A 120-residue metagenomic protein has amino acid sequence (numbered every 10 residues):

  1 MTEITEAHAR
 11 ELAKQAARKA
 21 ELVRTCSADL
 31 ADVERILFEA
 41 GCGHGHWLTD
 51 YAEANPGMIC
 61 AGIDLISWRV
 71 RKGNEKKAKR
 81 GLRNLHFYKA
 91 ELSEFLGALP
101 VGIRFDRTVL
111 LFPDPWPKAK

Functional and structural regions predicted by a protein language model:
M1-F38, H46-E53: S-adenosyl-L-methionine
A40, I63: Conserved beta-strand/loop positions that form the S-adenosyl-L-methionine
G43: Conserved glycine-rich SAM-binding loop
M58-A61: Short beta-strand element of Class I
I66: Conserved SAM/SAH-binding beta-strand->alpha-helix loop
G73: Conserved SAM-binding loop
K76-G102: S-adenosyl-L-methionine
S93-K120: Active-site segment flanking the S-adenosylmethionine/decSAM binding pocket in AdoMet-dependent transferases
